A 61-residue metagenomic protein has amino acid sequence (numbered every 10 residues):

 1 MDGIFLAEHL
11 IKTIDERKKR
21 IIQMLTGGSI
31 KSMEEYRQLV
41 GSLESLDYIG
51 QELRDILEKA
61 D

Functional and structural regions predicted by a protein language model:
M1-G28: N-terminal acidic leader/helix
M24-D61: Short, charge-rich amphipathic interface segments used for partner binding and complex assembly
